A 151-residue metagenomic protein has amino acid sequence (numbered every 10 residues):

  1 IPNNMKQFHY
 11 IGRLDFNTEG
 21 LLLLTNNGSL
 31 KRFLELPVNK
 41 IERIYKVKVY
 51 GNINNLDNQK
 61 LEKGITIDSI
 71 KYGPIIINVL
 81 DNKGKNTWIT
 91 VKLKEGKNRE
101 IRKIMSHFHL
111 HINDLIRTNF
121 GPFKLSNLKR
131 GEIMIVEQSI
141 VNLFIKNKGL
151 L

Functional and structural regions predicted by a protein language model:
I1-L151: Basic, flexible Lys/Arg- and Gly-enriched helix-loop patches that mediate nucleic-acid binding at interfaces with rRNA
